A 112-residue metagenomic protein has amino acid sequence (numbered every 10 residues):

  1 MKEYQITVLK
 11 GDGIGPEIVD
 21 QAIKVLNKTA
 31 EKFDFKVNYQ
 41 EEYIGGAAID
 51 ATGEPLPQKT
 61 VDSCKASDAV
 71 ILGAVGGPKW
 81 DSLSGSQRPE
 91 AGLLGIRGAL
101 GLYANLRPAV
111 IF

Functional and structural regions predicted by a protein language model:
M1-G13, E31, K36-N38, Y43-F112: Anion-binding alpha/beta catalytic cores of soluble intermediary-metabolism enzymes, centered on
I14-V19: Short N-terminal binding/cap micro-motifs at the start of the first secondary-structure element
D20-I23, G76: Short, function-defining helix-loop hinge/capping sites that tune catalysis or transport
I23-F33: Short catalytic helix/loop segments, enriched in acidic residues and glycine and frequently bearing histidine
